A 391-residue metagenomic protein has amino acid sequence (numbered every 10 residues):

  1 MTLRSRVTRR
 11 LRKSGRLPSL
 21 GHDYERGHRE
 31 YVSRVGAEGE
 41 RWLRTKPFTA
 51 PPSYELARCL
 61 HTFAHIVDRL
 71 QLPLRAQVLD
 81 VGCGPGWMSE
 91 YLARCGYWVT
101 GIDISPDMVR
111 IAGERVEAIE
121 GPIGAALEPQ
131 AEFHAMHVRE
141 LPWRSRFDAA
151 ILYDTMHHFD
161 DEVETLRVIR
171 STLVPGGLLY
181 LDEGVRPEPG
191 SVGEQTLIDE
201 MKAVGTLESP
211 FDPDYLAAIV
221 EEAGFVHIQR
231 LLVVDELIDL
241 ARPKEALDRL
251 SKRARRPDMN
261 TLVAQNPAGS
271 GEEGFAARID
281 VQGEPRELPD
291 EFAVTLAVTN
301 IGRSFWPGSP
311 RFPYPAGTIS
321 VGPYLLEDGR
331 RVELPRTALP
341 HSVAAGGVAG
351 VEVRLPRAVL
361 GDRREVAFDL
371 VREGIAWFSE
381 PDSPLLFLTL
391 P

Functional and structural regions predicted by a protein language model:
M1-P73: Conserved class I S-adenosyl-L-methionine
G82-G84: Class I SAM-dependent methyltransferase "Motif I" SAM/SAH-binding loop
W87-V138: Class I SAM-dependent methyltransferase SAM/SAH-binding core
I151: A conserved beta-strand element that flanks and buttresses the S-adenosyl-L-methionine
V163-P175: A short glycine-rich, Lys/Arg-flanked "PGG" loop and its adjoining helix->strand segment in the class I
Y180-K202: Conserved class I S-adenosyl-L-methionine
D199-Y215: Acceptor-substrate binding/catalytic loop of class I
V226-N260: Conserved catalytic loop of SAM-dependent methyltransferase domains
